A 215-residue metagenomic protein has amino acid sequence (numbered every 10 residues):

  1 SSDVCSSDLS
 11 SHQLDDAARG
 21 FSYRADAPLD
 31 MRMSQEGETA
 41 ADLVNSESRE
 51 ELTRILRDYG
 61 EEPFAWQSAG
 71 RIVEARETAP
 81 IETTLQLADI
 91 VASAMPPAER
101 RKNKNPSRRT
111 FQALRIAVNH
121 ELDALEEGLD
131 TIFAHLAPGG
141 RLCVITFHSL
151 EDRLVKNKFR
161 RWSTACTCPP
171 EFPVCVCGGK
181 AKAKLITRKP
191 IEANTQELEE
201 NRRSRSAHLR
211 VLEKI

Functional and structural regions predicted by a protein language model:
S2-I215: S-adenosyl-L-methionine-dependent methyltransferase catalytic core, i.e., the SAM/SAH-binding region
